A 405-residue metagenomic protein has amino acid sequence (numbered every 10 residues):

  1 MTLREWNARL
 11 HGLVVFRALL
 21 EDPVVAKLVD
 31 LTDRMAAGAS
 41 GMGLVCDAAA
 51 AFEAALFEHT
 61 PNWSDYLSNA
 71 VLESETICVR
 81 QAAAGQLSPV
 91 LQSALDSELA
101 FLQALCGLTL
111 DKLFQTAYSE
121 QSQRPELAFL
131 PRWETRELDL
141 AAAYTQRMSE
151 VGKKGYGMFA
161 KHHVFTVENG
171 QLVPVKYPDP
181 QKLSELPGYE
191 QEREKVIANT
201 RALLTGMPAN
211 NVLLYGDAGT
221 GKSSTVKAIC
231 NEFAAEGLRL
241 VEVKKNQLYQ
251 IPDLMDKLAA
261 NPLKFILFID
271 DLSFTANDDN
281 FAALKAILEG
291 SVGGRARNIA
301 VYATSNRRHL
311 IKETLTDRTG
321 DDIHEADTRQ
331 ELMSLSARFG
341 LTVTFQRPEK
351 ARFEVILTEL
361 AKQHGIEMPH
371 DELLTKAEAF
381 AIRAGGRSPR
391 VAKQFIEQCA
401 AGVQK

Functional and structural regions predicted by a protein language model:
M1-P187: AAA+ P-loop ATPase mechanoenzymes
P178-N211: Pre-Walker A (pre-P-loop) alpha-helix and adjacent loop at the N terminus of AAA/AAA+ ATPase modules, a conserved
R193-I197, A234-F265, A276-A282: Short glycine-rich substrate-engagement loop in P-loop NTPases that contacts/grips substrate
N211-V241, L254-A259: Walker A/P-loop
A259-A260, T275-D321, D327: Conserved catalytic/switch belt of AAA+ P-loop NTPases
D270-L272: Walker B catalytic acidic pair
D321-M333, G340-E354: Conserved AAA+ ATPase "SRH/arginine-finger" region at the nucleotide-binding site
Q346-K405: C-terminal alpha-helical "lid" subdomain
